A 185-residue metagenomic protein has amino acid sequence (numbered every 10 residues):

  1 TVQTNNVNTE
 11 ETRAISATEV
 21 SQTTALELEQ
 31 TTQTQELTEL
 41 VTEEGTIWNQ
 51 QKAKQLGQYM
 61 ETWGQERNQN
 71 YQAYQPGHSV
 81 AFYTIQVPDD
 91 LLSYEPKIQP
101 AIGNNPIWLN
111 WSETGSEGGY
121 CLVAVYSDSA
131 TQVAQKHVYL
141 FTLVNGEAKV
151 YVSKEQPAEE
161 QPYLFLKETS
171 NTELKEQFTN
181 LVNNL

Functional and structural regions predicted by a protein language model:
T1-E66: N-terminal, intrinsically disordered, polar/charged segments of Gram-positive cell-envelope systems that serve as
T32-T34, T38-E44, A53, R67-N68 (+5 more regions): Aromatic-enriched hydrophobic runs in primary sequence
Q58, G64-H137: Mature extracytoplasmic domains of secretory-pathway proteins
N105-L185: Extracytoplasmic electrostatic interaction patches
